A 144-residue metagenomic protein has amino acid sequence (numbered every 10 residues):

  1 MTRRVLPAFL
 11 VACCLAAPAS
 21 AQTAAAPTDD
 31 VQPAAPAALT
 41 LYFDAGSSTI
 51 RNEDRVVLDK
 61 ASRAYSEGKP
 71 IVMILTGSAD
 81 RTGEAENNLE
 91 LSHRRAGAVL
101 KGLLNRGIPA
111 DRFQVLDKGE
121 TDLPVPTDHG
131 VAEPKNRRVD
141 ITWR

Functional and structural regions predicted by a protein language model:
M1-A35, T49, V56, R144: N-terminal targeting leaders that direct proteins to extracytoplasmic destinations
R3, V11-C13, V31-P33, Y65 (+3 more regions): Generic marker of residues within folded, mature protein domains
A26-Q32, S62, T127-H129: Short beta-strand/turn micro-motifs at beta-sheet edges
P33-A37, K69, K135: A short, polar/charged loop/turn motif at coil->beta-strand junctions and beta-hairpin connectors
A35-A45: Acidic/histidine-rich, surface-exposed loop or edge segments in extracytoplasmic proteins
L39, I71, P109-D111: A generic structural signal for short beta-strands and their flanking turns/coil linkers
F43-T76, L104, I141-R144: Periplasmic peptidoglycan-binding/anchoring modules of Gram-negative envelope and division proteins
S78-R144: Periplasmic OmpA-like peptidoglycan-binding domain that tethers envelope proteins to the cell wall
